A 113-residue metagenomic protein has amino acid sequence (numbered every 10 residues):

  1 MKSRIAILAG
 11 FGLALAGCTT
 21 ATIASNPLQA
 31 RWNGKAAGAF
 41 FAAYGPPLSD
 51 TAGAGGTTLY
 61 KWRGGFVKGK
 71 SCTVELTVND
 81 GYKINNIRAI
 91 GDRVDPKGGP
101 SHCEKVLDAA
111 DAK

Functional and structural regions predicted by a protein language model:
M1-L8: Bacterial N-terminal signal peptides that target proteins for export
A14-G17: C-terminal motif of bacterial Sec signal peptides marking the signal peptidase cleavage site
T19-K113: Residues within mature, well-folded domains
